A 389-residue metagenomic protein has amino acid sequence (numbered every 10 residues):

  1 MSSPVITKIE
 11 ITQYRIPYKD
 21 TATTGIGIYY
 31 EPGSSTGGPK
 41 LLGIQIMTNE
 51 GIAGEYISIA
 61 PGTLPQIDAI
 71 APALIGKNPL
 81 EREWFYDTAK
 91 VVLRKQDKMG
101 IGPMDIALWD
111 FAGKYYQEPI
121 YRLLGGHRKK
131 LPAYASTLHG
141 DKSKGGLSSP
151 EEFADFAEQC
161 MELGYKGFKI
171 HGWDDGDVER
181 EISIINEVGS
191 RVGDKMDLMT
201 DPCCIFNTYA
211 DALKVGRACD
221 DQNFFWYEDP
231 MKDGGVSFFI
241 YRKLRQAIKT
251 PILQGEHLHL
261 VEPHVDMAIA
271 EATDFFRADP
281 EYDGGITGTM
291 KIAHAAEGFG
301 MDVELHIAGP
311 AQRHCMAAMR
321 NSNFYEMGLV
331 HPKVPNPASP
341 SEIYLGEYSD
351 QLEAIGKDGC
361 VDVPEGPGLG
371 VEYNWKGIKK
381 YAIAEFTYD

Functional and structural regions predicted by a protein language model:
M1-A53, P61, G102, E158: Non-catalytic terminal accessory/regulatory regions of metabolic enzymes
P4-T7, I11-Y14, Y18-T21, G33-P39 (+1 more regions): Flexible C-terminal active-site loop/helix
I6, G51, I70, M104 (+8 more regions): Conserved, mostly hydrophobic/aromatic
K8, M47-Y116: Metal- or metallocofactor-binding catalytic centers and their adjacent structured scaffolds across diverse enzyme
T24, E81, R217, N223 (+1 more regions): Shared catalytic-loop signature of beta/alpha-barrel
K40, N49-A53, Y115-E118, L123 (+5 more regions): Ligand-binding pocket scaffold of soluble enzyme catalytic domains
D105-G145: Glycine-rich, aromatic-flanked loop segments that form ligand/cofactor-binding clefts across common enzyme folds
K130-I248: Metal-dependent enolase-superfamily TIM-barrel catalytic cores that perform enediolate-based chemistry
